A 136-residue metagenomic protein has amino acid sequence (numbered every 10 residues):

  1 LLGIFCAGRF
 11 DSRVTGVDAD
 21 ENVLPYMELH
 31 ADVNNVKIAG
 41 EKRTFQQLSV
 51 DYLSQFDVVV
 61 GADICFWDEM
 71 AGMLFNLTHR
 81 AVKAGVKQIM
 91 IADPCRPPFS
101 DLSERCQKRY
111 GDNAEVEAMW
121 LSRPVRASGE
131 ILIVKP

Functional and structural regions predicted by a protein language model:
L1-P136: S-adenosylmethionine-dependent methyltransferases
